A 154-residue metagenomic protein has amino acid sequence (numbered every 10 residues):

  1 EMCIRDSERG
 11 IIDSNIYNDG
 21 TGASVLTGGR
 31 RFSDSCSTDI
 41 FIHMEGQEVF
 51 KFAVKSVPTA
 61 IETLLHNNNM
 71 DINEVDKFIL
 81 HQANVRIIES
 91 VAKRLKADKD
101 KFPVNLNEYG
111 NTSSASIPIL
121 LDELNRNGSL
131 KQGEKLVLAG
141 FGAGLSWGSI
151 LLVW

Functional and structural regions predicted by a protein language model:
E1, R5-K55, T59, F141 (+1 more regions): Condensing-enzyme catalytic core mediating Claisen C-C bond formation in acyl metabolism
D6-S7, T21-G29, N67-N68, R126-L136: A short, terminal or domain-edge coil/loop segment
S33-I40, E62-H66, R94-K99: Short amphipathic alpha-helical segments, especially helix-boundary/capping motifs
E45-Q47, I72-E74, N105-L106: A short, structure-level motif marking secondary-structure boundaries and short turns
S56-N67, S90, R94, L120: Phosphate/ATP-binding catalytic cores across multiple sugar-kinase/actin-like superfamilies, primarily ASKHA
T59-D76, L124-S129: Phosphate/pyrophosphate-binding loops at sites that engage ATP/ADP/AMP, CoA/4′-phosphopantetheine, polyphosphate
D76-W154: Claisen-condensing/thiolase-fold acyl-transfer catalytic domains that form or cleave C-C bonds in fatty acid
